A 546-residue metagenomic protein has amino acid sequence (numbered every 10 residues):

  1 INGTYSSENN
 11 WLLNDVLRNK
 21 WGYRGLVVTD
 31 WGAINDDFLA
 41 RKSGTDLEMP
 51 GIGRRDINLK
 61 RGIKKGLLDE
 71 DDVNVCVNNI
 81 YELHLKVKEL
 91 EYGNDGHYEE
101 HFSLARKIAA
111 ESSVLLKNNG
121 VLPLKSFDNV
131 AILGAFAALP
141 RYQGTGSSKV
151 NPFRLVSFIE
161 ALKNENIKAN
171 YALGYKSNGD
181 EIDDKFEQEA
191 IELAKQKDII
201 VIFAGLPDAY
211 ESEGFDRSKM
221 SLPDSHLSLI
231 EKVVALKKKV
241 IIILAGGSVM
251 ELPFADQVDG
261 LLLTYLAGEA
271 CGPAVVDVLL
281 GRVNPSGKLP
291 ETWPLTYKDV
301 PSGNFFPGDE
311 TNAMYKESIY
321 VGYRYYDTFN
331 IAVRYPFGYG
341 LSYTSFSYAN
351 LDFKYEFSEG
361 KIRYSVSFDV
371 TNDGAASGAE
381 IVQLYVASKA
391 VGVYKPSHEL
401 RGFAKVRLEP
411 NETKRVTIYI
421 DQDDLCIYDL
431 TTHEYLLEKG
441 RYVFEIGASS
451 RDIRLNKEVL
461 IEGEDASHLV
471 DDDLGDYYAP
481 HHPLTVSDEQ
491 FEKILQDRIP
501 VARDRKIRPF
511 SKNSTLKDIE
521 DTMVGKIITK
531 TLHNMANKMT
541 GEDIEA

Functional and structural regions predicted by a protein language model:
N2-E8, L17-R24, V28-D37, D56-E70 (+1 more regions): C-terminal non-catalytic regions of proteins with extracellular/luminal or membrane-system context
I34, L39-K42, P50: Conserved phosphate-binding loops in nucleotide/dinucleotide-binding enzymes
G44, N58-E89: Long, well-ordered, tryptophan-enriched scaffold segments
G44-D46, V258-D259: Glycine-enriched alpha-helix->loop->beta-strand junction motifs that scaffold or abut catalytic
D46-E48, R55: Mobile "lid/hinge" segments at catalytic clefts and subdomain interfaces of large enzymes
V73, L90-N94, A255: Conserved alpha/beta enzyme-core scaffolds, especially Rossmann-like or related mixed alpha/beta domains that build
K86-H101, Y175-D180: Long, charged amphipathic helices and adjacent flexible linkers at domain junctions
